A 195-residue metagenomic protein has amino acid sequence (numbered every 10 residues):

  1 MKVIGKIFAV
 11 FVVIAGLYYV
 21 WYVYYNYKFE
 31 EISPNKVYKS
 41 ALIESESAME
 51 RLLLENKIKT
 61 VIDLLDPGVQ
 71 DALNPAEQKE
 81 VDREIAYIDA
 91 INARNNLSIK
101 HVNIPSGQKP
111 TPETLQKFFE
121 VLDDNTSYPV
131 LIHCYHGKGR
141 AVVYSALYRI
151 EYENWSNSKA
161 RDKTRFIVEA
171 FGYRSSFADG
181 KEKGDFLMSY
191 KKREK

Functional and structural regions predicted by a protein language model:
K2-L131, V143-K195: Cys-dependent protein tyrosine phosphatase-like superfamily
C134: Short cysteine clusters
G137: Substrate/cofactor-recognition hotspot
